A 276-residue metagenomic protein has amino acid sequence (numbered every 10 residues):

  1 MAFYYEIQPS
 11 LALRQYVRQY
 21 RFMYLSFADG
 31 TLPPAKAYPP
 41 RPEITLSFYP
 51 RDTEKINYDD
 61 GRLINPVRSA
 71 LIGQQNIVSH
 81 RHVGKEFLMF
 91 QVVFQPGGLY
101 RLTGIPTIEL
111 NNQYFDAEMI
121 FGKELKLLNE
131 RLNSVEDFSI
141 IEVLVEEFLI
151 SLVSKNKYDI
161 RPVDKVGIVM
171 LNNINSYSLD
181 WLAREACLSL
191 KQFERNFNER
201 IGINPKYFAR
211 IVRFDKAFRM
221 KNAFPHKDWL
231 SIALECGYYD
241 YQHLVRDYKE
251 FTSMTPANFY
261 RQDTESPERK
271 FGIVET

Functional and structural regions predicted by a protein language model:
M1-D164, V169-N172, L179-D180, A186-L190 (+4 more regions): Alpha-helical bundle regulatory/interaction domains
N172-I174, N204: Short helix/strand-capping hinge loops at secondary-structure junctions that flank key functional elements
D180-F214, A233-T255: Basic/polar phosphate-binding segments, predominantly the helix-turn-helix DNA-binding elements of transcriptional
